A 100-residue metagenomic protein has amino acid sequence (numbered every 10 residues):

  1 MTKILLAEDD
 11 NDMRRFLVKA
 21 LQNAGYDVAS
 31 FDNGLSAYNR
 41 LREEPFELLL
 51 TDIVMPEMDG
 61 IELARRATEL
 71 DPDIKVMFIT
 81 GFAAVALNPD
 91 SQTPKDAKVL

Functional and structural regions predicted by a protein language model:
E8: Conserved acidic carboxylate
D12-N23: Charged docking surfaces used in two-component/phosphorelay signaling
R15, E62, R66-E69, D73-K75 (+1 more regions): Alpha4 helix (beta4-alpha4-beta5 surface) of REC/receiver domains from two-component response regulators
G25-D32, R40: Short hydrophobic/Thr-rich beta-strand motif most characteristic of the beta2 strand and flanking loop of CheY-like
N33, D59-E62: Acidic catalytic/metal-coordinating carboxylates
L35-R42, R65: Alpha2 helix of the CheY-like receiver
D52: Active-site residues of response regulator receiver
M55: Receiver (REC) domain active-site loop signature in two-component systems and cognate sites in sensor histidine kinases
